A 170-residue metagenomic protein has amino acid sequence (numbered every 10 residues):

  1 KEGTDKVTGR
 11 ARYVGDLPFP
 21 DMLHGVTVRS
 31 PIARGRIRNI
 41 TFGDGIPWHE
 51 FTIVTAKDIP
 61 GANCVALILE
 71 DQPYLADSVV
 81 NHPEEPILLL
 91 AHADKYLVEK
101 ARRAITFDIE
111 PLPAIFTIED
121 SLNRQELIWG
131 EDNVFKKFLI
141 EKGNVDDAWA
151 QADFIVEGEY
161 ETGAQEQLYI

Functional and structural regions predicted by a protein language model:
K1-I170: Structural alpha/beta core scaffold segments of enzyme domains
